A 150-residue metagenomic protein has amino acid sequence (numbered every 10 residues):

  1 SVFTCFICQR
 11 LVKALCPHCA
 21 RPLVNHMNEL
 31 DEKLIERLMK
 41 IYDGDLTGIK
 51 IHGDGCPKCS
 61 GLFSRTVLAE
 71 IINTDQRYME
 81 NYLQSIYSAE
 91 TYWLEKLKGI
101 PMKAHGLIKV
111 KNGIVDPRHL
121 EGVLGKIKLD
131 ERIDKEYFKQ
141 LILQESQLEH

Functional and structural regions predicted by a protein language model:
S1-H150: Short, flexible helix-loop junctions that flank or precede catalytic/ligand sites
